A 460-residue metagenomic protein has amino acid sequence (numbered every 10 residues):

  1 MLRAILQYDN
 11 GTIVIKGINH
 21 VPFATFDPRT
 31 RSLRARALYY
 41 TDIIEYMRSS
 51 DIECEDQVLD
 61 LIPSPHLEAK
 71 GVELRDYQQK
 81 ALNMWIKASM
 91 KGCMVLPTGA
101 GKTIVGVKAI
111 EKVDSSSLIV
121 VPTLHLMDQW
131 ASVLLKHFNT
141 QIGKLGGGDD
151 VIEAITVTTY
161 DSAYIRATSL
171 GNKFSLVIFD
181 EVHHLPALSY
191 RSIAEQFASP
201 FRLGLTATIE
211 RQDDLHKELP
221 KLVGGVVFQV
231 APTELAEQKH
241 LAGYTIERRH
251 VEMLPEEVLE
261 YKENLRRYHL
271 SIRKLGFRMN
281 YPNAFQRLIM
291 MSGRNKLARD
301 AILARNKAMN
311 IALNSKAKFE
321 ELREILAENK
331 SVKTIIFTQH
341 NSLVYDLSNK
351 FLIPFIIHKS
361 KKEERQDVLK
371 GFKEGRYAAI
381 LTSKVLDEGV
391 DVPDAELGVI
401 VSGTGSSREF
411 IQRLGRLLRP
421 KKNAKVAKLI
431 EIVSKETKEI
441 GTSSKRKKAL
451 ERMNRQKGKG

Functional and structural regions predicted by a protein language model:
M1-D76, K80: Accessory DNA-engaging acidic/polar modules
A88-I110: Walker A/P-loop
D128, T140-I152, K333-F337, S342-D387 (+1 more regions): Conserved helicase ATPase core of P-loop NTP-dependent helicases/translocases
G146-L176, A187-S192, V385: Conserved helix/coil segment N-terminal to the catalytic DExD/H
N172-S175, K217, L381, E388-T404 (+2 more regions): A short beta-strand element within the Helicase C-terminal
H183-T245, E257, E263: Post-DEXD/H (motif II) to motif III coupling segment of the RecA-like Helicase ATP-binding lobe
F228-A242, G405-G460: A conserved SF2-helicase RecA2
P282-R365: Conserved helicase/translocase motor-coupling segment
